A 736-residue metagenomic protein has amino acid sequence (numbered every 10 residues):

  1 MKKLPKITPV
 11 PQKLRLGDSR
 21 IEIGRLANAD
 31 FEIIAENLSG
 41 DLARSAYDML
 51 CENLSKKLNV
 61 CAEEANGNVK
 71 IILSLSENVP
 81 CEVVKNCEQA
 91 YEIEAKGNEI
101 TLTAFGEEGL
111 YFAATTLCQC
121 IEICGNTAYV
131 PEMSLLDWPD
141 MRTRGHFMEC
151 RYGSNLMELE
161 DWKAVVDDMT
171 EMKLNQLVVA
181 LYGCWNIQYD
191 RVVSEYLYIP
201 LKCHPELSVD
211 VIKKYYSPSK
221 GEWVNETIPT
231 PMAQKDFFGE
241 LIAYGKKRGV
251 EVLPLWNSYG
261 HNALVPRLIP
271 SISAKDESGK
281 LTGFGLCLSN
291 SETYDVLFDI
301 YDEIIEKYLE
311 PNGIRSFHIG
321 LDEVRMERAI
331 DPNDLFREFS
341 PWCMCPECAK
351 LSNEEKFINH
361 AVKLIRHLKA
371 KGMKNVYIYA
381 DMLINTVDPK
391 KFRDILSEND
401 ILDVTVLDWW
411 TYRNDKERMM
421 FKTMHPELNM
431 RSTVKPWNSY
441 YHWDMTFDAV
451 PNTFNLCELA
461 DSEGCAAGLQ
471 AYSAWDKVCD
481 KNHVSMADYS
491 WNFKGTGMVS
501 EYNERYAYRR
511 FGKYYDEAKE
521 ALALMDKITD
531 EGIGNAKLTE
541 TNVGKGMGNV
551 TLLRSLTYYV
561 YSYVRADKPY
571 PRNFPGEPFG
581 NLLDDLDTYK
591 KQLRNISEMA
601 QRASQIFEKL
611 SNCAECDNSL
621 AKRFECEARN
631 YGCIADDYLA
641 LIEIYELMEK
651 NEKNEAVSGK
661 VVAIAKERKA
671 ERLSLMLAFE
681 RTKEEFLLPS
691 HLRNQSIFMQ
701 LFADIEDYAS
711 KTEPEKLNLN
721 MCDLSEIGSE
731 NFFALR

Functional and structural regions predicted by a protein language model:
M1-E108, T116, C120-D137, I378-R393: Acidic, contiguous N-terminal accessory segments
K2-G17, A43-R44, A65, E240 (+3 more regions): Substrate-binding groove of N-acetylhexosamine-processing glycoside hydrolases
T8-Q12, L16-D18, K85-K350, K356 (+1 more regions): Feature activates predominantly on carbohydrate-active enzymes
G24-I34, V69-I71, I100, R144-G145 (+6 more regions): Hydrophobic beta-strand segments of well-ordered beta-sheets in folded domains
I34-L38, F105, E149-R151, Y182 (+2 more regions): Short strand-loop junctions, especially beta-strand C-caps/beta-turns that link beta-sheets to coils or alpha-helices
A46, L50-N53, K57, D168 (+3 more regions): A short, Lys/Arg-enriched amphipathic alpha-helix followed by its capping loop at the start of a domain
N59, L174, V250, M373-K374 (+1 more regions): Short phosphate-binding/catalytic loops that engage adenosine nucleotides
